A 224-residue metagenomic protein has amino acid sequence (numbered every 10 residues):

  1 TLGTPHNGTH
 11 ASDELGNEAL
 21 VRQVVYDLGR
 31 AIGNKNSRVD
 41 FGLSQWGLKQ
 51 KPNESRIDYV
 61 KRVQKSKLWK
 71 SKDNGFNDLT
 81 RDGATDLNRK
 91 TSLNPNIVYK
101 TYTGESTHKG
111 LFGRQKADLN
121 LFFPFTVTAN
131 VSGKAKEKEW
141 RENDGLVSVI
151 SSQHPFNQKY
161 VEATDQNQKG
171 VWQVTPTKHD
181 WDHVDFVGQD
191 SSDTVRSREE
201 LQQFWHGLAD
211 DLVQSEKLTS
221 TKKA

Functional and structural regions predicted by a protein language model:
L2-A224: Helical cap/lid subdomain of alpha/beta-hydrolase-fold lipid enzymes that gates access to the catalytic pocket
